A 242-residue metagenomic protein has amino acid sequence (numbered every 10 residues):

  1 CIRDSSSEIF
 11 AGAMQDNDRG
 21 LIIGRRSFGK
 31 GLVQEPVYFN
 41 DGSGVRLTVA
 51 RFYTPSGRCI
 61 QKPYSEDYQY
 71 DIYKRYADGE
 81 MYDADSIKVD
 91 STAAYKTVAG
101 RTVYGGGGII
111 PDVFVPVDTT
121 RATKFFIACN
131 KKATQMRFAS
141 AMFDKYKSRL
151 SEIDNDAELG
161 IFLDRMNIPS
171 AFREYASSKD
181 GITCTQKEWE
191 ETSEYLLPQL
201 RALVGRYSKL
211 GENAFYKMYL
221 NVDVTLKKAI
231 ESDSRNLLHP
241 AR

Functional and structural regions predicted by a protein language model:
C1-I2: Short, small-residue-biased leader/transition segments that mark boundaries at the very start of proteins
S5-S6, N221: A generic structural signal for residues located within well-ordered alpha-helices of large catalytic or ligand-binding
S6-S7, D18-R19, I23-R25, G29-A93: Polar, glycine-rich mid-to-C-terminal structural blocks that act as macromolecule-binding/assembly scaffolds
C59-I60, Y64-R242: Conserved functional hotspot residues or short segments at active or partner-binding sites across diverse domains
